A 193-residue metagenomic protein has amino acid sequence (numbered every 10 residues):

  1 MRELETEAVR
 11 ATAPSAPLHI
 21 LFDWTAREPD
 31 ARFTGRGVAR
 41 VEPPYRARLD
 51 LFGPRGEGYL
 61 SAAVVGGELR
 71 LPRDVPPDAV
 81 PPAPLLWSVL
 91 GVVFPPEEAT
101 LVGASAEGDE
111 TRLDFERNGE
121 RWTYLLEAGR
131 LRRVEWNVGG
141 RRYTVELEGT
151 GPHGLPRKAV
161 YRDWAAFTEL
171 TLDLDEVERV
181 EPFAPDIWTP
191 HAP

Functional and structural regions predicted by a protein language model:
M1-R46, G56, T189-P193: N-terminal leader/targeting segments and the immediate start of mature chains
E3-R10, T100-A106, R179: Short amphipathic beta-strand and strand-loop transition segments with alternating hydrophobic
W24, Y45, L51-R55, V64-E68 (+4 more regions): A mature extracytoplasmic/lumenal domain signature
A31-G35, G58-V64, G139-T144: Amphipathic hydrophobic-ligand
G37-V41, A62-E68, V145-G151, E176: Extended lipid/amphipathic-ligand handling interfaces
P54-G58, P76-A79, E120-W122, G140: Short, surface-exposed beta-strand-loop junctions and turns on beta-sheet-rich folds
G66-V102: Acidic/charged, solvent-exposed loop-and-adjacent secondary-structure segments enriched in E/D, K/R, S/T, and G/P
A106-P193: Gly/Pro-enriched, hydrophobic low-complexity segments that function as extracytoplasmic propeptides/linkers
